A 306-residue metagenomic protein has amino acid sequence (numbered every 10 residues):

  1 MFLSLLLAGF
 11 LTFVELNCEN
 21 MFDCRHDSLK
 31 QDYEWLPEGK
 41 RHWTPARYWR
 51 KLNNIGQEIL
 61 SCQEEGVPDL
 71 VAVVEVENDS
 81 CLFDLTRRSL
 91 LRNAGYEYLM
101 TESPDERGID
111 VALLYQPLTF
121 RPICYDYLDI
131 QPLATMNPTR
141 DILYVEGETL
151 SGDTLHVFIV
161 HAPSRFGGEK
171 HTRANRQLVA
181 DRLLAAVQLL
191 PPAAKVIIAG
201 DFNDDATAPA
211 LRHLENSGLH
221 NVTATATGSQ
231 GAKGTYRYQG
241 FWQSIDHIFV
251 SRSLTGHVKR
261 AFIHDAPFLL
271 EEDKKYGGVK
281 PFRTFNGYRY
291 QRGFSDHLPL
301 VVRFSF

Functional and structural regions predicted by a protein language model:
L6-N93, L99-V111, D181, K195 (+2 more regions): N-terminal, active-site-proximal structural segment of metallo-dependent hydrolase catalytic domains
T12-E15, D69-V74, E97-M100, V111-Y115 (+6 more regions): Structural recognition of the beta-strand scaffold that forms the well-ordered cores of secreted hydrolase catalytic
L29, L150, F158-T172: Active-site His/acidic residue clusters
G39-A46, V67-V73, M100-T101, Q131-L133 (+4 more regions): Second-shell loop/turn segments in exported
L70, V76-A162: Structured beta-strand-rich core segments of catalytic domains in phosphoester-bond hydrolases
N78-S80, E106-G108, R165-G167, N203-P209 (+1 more regions): Active-site environment of divalent metal-dependent phosphoester hydrolases
K170-A193: A long, amphipathic alpha-helix that forms part of the scaffold/cap immediately adjacent to metal-dependent active
A185-V196, N203-F306: Metal-dependent phosphoester-hydrolase catalytic domains
